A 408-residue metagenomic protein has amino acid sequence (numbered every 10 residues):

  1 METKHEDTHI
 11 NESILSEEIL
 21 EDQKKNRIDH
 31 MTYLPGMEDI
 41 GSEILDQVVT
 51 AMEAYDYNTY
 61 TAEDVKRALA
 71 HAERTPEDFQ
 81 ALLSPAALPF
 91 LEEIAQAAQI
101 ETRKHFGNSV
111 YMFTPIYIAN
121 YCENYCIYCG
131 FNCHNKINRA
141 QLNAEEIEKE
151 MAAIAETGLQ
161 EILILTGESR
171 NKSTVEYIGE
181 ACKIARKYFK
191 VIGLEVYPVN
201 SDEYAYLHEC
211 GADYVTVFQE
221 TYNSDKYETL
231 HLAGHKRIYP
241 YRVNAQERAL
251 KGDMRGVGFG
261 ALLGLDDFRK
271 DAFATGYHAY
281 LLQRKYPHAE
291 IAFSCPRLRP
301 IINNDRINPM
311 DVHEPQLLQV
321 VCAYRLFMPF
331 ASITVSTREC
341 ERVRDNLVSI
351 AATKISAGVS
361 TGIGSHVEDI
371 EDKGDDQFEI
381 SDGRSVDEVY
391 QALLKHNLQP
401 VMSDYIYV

Functional and structural regions predicted by a protein language model:
M1-A87, R284-V408: Auxiliary Fe-S-binding modules of radical SAM enzymes
F90-Y111: Short, charged low-complexity linear segments at domain edges
A98, C126, I164, V217 (+4 more regions): Conserved, mostly hydrophobic/aromatic
K104-E146: Canonical Radical SAM [4Fe-4S] cluster-binding loop centered on the CxxxCxxC motif and its immediate flanking residues
T114, M151, I178-C182, Y204 (+5 more regions): Generic structural signal for well-ordered alpha-helices, preferentially at hydrophobic/aromatic core positions
C133-E148, I154-A249, R255-F259, L263-L265 (+1 more regions): Core AdoMet radical
L142, S173, Y177, A233-Y241 (+4 more regions): Alpha-helix N-cap and loop-to-helix initiation/capping positions
S201-E209, D266-Y280, C340-I350: Catalytic cores of alpha/beta
